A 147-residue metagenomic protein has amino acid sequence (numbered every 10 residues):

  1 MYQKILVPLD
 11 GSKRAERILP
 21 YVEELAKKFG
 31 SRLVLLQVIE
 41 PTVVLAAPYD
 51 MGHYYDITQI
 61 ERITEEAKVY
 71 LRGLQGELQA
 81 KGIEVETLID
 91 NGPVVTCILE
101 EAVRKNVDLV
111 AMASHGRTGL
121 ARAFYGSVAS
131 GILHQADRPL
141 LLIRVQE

Functional and structural regions predicted by a protein language model:
M1-Y54, Q79, E86: Small/aliphatic-rich secondary-structure junction motif
E24, K28, E100-E147: Gly/Ser-rich helix-loop-strand patches that form or flank binding pockets for ribonucleotide-derived cofactors
V43, V95-C97, G119: Generic structural signal for helix capping and beta-alpha/helix-loop junctions
Y54-V69: A short acidic, glycine-rich active-site loop that binds or catalyzes chemistry on phosphate/adenosine moieties
G76-V110, E147: Structural beta-alpha unit
